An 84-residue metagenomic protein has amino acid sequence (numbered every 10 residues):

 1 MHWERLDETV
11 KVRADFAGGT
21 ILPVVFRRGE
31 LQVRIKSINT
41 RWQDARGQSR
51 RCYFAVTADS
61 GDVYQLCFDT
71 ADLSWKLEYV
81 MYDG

Functional and structural regions predicted by a protein language model:
M1-G84: Cysteine-centric segments in proteins
